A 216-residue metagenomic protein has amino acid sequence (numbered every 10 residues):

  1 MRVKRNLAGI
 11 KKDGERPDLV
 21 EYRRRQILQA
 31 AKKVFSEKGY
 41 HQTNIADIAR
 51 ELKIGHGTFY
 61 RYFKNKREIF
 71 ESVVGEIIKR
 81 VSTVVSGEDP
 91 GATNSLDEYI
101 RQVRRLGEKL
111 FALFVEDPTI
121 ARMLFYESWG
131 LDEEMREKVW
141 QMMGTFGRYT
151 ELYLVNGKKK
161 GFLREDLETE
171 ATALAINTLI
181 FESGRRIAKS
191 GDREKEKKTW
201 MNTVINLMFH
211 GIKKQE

Functional and structural regions predicted by a protein language model:
M1-K11, R105-A112, E116, R148 (+5 more regions): C-terminal peripheral helix-coil segments that are non-catalytic and often amphipathic
E15, Q26, A30, V34-E68 (+1 more regions): Helix-turn-helix
V20, L28, F70, V74 (+7 more regions): Amphipathic, non-transmembrane alpha-helical scaffold segments
E37-H41, D117, K160: Short coil/turn segments at alpha/beta junctions that flank glycine-rich nucleotide-binding fingerprints
S72, G87-E116, A173-I176, K198: Hydrophobic alpha-helical connector segments
K79-S82, S86, E133-K160, E170-L174: Amphipathic alpha-helical packing segments from all-alpha helical-bundle domains
L113-E134, R185, K189: Amphipathic alpha-helical segments used for helix-helix packing
R122-L124, E165-D166, E196: Short, hydrophobic secondary-structure boundary micro-motifs
